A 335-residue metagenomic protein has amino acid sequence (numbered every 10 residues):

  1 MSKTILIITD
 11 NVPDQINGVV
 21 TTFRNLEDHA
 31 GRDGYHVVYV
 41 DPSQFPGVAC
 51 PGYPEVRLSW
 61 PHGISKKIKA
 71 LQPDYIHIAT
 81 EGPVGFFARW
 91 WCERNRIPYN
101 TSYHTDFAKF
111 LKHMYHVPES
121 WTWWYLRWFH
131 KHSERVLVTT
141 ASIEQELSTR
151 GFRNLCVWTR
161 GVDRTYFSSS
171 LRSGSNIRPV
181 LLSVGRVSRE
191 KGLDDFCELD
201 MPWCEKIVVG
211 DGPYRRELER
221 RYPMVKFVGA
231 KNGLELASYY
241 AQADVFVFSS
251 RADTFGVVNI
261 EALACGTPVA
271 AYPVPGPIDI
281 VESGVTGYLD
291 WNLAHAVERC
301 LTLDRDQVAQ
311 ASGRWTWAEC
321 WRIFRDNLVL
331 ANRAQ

Functional and structural regions predicted by a protein language model:
I8, S173-W203, I207: Conserved donor-binding/catalytic core segment of Leloir-type glycosyltransferases
W124-S170: Donor nucleotide-sugar binding/catalytic pocket of nucleotide-sugar-dependent glycosyltransferases
H130, A230-K231, S238-A243, F324: Short alpha-helical donor nucleotide-sugar binding micro-motif in glycosyltransferases
R216-L234: Nucleotide-activated donor-binding/catalytic signature segment of Leloir-type glycosyltransferases, i.e., the conserved
R251: Aromatic "clamp/platform" in nucleotide-sugar-dependent glycosyltransferases that forms part of the donor/acceptor
A264, P268-A271, V281: Short hydrophobic beta-strand element within catalytic cores of glycosyltransferases and related nucleotide-activated
I278-T302: Change "using UDP/GDP/dTDP sugars" to "using nucleotide sugars
L301-Q335: A charged, aromatic-enriched C-terminal amphipathic alpha-helix characteristic of glycosyltransferases across folds
